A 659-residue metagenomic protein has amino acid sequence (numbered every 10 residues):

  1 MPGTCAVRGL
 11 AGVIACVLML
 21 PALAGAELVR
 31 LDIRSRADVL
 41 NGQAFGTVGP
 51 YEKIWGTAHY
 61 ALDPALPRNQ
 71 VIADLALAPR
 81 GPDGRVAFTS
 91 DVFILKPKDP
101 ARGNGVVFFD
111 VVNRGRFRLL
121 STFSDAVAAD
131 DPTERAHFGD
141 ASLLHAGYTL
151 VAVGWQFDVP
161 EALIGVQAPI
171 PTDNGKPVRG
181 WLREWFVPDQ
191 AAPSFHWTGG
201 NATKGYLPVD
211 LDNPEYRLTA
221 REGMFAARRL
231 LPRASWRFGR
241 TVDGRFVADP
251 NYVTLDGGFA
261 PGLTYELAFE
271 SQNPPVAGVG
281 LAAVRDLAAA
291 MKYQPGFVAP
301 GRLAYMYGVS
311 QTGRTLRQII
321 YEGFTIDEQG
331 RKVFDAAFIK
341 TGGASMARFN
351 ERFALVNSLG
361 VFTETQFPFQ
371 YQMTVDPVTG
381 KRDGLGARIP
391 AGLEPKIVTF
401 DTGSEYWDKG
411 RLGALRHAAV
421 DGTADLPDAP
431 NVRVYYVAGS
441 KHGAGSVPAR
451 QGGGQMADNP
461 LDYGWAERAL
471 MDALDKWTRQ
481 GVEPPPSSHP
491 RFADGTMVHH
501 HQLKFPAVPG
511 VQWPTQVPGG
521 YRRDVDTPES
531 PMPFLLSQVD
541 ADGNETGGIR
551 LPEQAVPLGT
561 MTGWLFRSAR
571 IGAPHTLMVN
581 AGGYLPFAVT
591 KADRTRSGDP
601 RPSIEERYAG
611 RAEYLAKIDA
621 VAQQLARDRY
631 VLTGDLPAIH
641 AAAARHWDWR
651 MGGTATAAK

Functional and structural regions predicted by a protein language model:
M1-V13: Bacterial N-terminal signal peptides that target proteins for export
A11-P21: Bacterial N-terminal signal peptides
A22-A26: Sec/Tat signal peptide C-region and signal peptidase I cleavage site
E27-K659: C-terminal His-loop and adjacent cap/lid subdomain of alpha/beta-hydrolase
